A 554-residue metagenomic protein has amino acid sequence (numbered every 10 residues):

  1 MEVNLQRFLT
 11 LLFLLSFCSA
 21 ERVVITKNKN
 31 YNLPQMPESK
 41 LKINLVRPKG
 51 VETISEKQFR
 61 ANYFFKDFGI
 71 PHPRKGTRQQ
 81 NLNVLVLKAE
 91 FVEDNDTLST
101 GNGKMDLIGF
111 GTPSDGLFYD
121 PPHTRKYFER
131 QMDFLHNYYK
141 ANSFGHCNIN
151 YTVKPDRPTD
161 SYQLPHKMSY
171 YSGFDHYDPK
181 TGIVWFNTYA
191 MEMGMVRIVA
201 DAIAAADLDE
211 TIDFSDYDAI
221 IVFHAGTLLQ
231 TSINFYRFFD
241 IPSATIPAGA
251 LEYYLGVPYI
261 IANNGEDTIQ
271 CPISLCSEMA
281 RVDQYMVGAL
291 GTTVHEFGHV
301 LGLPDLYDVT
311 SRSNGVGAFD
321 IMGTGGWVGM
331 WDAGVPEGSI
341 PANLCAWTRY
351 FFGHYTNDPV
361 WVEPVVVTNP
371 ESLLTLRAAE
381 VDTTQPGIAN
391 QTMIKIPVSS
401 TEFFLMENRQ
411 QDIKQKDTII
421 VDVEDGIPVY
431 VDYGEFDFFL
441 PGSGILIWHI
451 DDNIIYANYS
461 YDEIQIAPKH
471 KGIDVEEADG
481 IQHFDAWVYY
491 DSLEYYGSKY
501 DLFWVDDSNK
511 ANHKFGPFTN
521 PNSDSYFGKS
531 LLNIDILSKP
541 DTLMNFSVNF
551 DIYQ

Functional and structural regions predicted by a protein language model:
N4-L11: Sec-dependent signal peptide recognition, specifically the positively charged N-region followed immediately by
L12-A20: Hydrophobic h-region of N-terminal signal peptides that target proteins for export in Gram-negative bacteria
E21-P113: Primarily auto-inhibitory N-terminal propeptides
R22-E38, D96-E129, D133-F134, Y138-A141 (+6 more regions): Non-catalytic C-terminal accessory/binding modules of secreted extracellular proteins
Q80-L85, F214-I220, G317, S399-F404: Loop/turn elements at helix/coil->beta-strand transitions in domains of secreted/extracellular proteins
L117-M193, G325-V335, S339-I340: Divalent cation-coordinating acidic motifs and surrounding scaffolds that mediate Ca2+/Mg2+/Mn2+/Zn2+-dependent binding
G291-D305: Active-site recognition of the HExxH zinc-binding catalytic motif
R312-V360: Post-HExxH zinc-binding segment in Zn-dependent metallohydrolases
